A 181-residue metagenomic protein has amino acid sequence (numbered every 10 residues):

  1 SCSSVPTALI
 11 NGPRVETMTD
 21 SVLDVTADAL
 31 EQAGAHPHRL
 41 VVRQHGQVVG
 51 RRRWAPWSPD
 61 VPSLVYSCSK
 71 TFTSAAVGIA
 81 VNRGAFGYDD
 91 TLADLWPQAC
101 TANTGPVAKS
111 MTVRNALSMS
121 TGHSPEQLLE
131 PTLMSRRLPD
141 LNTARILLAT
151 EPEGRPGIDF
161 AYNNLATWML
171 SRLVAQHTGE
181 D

Functional and structural regions predicted by a protein language model:
V5-A8, V15: Short amphipathic, helix-prone segments within low-complexity/disordered or flexible regions
G12-D28: Short, positively charged
A27-S58: A short, well-structured edge-of-sheet supersecondary motif
G46, L64-D89, A116, L170-V174: Active-site SXXK
R53, P59-D60, L129-D181: Catalytic-site signature segments of enzymes, centered on catalytic residues
L64, R83-H123, A149, T178-D181: Active-site helix/loop module of the DD-peptidase/beta-lactamase fold, centered on the serine-lysine SxxK catalytic
Y66-F72, A108-M111, A161-W168: Aromatic- and histidine-enriched alpha-helix N-cap/loop-to-helix transition segments that scaffold the rims
